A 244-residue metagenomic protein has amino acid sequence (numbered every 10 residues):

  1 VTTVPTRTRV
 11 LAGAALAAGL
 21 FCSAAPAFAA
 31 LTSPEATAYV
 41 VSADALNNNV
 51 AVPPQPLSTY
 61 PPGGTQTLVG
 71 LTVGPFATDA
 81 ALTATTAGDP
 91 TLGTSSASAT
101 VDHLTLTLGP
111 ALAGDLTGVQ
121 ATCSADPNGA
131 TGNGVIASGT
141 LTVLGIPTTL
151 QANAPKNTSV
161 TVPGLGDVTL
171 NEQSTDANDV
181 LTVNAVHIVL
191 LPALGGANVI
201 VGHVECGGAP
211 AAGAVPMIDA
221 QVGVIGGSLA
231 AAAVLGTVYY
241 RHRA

Functional and structural regions predicted by a protein language model:
T3, R9, C22, P26-R241: Extended, solvent-exposed, non-transmembrane regions
G13-S23: Bacterial N-terminal signal peptides
